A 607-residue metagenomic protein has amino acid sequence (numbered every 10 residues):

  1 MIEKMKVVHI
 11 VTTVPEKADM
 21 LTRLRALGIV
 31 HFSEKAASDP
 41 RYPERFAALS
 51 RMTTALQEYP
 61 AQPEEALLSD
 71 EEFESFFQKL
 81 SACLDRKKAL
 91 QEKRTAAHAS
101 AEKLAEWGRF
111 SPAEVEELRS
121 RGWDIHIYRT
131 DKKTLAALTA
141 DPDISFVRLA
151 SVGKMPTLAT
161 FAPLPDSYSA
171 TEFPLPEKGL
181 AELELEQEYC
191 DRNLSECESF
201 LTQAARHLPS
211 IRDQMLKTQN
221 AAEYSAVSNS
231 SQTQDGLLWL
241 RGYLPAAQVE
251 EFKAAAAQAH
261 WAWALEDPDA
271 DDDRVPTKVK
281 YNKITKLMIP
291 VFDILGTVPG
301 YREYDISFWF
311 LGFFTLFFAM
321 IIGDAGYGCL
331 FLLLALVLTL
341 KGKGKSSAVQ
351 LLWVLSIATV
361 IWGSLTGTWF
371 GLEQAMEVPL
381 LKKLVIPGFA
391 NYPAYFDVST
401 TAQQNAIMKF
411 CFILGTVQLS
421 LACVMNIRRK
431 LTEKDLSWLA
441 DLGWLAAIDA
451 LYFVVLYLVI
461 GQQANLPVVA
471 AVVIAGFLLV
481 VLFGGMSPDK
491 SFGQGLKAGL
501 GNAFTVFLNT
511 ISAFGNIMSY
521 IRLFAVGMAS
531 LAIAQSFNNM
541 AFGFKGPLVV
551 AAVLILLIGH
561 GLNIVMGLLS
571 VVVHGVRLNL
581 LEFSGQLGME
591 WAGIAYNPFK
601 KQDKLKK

Functional and structural regions predicted by a protein language model:
M1-K6, A18-L21, R25-F32, E250-K607: Conserved, carboxylate-rich catalytic/transport cores that coordinate ions
M1-W309, L338, K345-V349: Long, charged N-terminal accessory/stalk domains
